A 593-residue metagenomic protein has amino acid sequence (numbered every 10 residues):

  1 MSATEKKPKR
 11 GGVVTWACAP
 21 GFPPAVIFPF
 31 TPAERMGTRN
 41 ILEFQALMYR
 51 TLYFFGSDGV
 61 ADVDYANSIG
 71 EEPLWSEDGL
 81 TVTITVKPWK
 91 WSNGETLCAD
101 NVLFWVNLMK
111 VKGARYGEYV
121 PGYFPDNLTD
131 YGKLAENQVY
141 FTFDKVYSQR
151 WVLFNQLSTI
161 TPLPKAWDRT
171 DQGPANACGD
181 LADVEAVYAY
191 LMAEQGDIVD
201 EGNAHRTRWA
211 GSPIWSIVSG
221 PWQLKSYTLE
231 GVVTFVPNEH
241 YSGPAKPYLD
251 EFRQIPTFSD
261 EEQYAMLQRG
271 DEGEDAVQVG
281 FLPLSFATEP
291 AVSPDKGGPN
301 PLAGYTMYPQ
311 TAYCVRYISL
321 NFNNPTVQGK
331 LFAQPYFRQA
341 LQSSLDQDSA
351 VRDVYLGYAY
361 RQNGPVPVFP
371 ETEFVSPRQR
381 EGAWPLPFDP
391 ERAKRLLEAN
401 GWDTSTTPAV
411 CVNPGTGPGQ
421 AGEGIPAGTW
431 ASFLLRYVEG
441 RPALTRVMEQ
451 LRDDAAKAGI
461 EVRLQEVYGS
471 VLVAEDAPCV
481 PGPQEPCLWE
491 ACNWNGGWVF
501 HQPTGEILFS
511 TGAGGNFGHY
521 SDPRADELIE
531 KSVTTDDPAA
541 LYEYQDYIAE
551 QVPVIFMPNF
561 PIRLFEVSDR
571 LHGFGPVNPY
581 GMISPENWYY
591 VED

Functional and structural regions predicted by a protein language model:
M1-K7, G304-M307, T311, Q339 (+6 more regions): Extracytoplasmic/peripheral linker and loop segments enriched in polar/acidic and small residues with frequent Thr/Pro
K9, P121-V199: Surface-exposed binding/hinge segments that line and control ligand-binding clefts or catalytic entry sites
G11-P20, T81-I84, V139, G220-Q223 (+5 more regions): Short, well-ordered beta-strand elements
V14-E77, N107, I217: N-terminal lobe/hinge region of extracytoplasmic solute-binding protein
G37, E71-Y116, T129, L134 (+5 more regions): Aromatic- and charge-enriched surface segment that lines or borders ligand/interaction sites
V111-Y119, D130-K133, K225-H240, I255-Q328 (+4 more regions): Extracellular/periplasmic solute-recognition and catalytic clefts
S216, Q223-S226, T234-E239, F332-D453 (+2 more regions): Append "and occasionally in soluble cytosolic enzymes with long acidic Gly/Pro-rich linkers
E566-D593: Long beta-strand-rich cores associated with HINT superfamily self-processing modules
